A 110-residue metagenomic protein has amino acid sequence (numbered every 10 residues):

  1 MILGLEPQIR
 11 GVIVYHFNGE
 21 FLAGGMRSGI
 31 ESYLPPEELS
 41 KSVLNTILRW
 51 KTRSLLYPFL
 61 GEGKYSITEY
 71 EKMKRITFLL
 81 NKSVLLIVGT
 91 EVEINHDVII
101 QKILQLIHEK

Functional and structural regions predicted by a protein language model:
M1-K110: Non-catalytic interaction/Regulatory regions outside core domains
